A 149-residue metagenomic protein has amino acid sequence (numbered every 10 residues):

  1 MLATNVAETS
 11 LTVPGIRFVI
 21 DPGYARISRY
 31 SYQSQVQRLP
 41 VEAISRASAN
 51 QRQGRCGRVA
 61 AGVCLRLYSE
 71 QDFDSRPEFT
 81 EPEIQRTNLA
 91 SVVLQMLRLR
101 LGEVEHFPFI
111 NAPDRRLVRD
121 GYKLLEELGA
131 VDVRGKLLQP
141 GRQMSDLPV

Functional and structural regions predicted by a protein language model:
M1, I16-V19, A61-L65, L128-A130 (+1 more regions): Beta-sheet entry/capping signal
M1-E8: Conserved two-lobed SF2 helicase motor
T4, S45, L137-G141: Residue-level signal for threonine
E8-L11, V41, Q53-G57, E81-Q85 (+2 more regions): Replace "in large, NTP-powered and nucleic-acid-processing enzymes" with "in large, NTP-powered factors and other
F18, Y24-R76, L89-L97: Conserved segment of the helicase C-terminal RecA-like domain
G23-Y24, G135: Residues that form ligand- and interface-recognition hot spots within folded domains
R66-V149: C-terminal accessory/connector segments of nucleic-acid motor ATPases
